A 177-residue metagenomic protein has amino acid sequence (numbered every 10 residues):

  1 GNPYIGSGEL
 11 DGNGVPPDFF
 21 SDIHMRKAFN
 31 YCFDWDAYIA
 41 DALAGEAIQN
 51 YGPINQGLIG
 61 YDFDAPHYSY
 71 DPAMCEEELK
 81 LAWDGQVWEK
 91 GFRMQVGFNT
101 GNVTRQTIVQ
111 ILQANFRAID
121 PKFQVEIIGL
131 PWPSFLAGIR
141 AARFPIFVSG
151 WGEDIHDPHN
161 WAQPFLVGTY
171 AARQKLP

Functional and structural regions predicted by a protein language model:
G1-A42, I48, L58-P177: Extracytoplasmic/periplasmic ligand-capture domains
N55: Catalytic-domain carbohydrate-binding cleft regions of carbohydrate-active enzymes
